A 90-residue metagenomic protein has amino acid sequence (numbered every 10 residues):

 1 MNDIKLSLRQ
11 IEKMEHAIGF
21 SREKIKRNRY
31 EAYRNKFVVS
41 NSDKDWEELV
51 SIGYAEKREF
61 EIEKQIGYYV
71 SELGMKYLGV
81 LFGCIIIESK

Functional and structural regions predicted by a protein language model:
M1-K44, E48, G83: Short amphipathic alpha-helical interface segments
Y30-V38, Y54, Y68, Y77: Aromatic side chains
V50-I62: A short, conserved structural fragment
K64-K90: Short, amphipathic alpha-helical interaction segments positioned at domain boundaries
